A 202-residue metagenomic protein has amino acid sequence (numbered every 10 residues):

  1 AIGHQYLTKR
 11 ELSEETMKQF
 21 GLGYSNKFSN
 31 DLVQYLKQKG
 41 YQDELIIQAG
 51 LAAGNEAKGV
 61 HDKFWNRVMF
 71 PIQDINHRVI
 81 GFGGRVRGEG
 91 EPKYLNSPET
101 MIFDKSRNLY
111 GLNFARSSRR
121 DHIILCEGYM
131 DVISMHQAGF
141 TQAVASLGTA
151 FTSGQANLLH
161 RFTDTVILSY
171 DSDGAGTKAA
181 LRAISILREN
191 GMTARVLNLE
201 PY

Functional and structural regions predicted by a protein language model:
A1: Conserved active-site segments centered on acidic
K9-L12: Amphipathic alpha-helical segments at domain termini/boundaries
G21-G23: Aromatic-rich juxtamembrane segments at the membrane interface
N26-V166, K178-I186: Phosphate-handling DNA/RNA-contact segment within nucleic-acid enzymes
Y170-S172: Short glycine-centered, acidic/aromatic-flanked micro-motifs in structured strand/loop junctions that mark active-site
G191-Y202: C-terminal or mid-to-C-terminal helical accessory/interaction module adjacent to the motor/catalytic core
